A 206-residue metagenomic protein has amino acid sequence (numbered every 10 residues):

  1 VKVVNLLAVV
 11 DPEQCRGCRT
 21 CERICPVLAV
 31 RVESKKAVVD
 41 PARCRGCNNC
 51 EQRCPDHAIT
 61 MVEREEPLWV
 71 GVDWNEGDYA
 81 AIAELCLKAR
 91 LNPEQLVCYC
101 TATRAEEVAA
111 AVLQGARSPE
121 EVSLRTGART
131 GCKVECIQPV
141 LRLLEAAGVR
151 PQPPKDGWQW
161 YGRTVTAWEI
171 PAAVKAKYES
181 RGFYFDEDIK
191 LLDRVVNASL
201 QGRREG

Functional and structural regions predicted by a protein language model:
V1-G17, L28-G46, R64-L68, A80-Y99 (+1 more regions): Ferredoxin-like iron-sulfur electron-transfer modules
K2, K35-K36, K88, K133 (+3 more regions): Context-gated lysine
K2-V3, H57-A80, P171, R181 (+1 more regions): Long, low-complexity intrinsically disordered regulatory regions enriched in P/S/T/G and acidic residues that serve as
T20-K36, N49-E65, E107-A116, I137-L143: Iron-sulfur cluster-binding cysteine motifs and their immediate structural context in ferredoxin-like electron-transfer
S34, V39-R43, E63-D73, L113-S118 (+1 more regions): Short cysteine/histidine-rich metal-coordination sites, predominantly Zn2+-binding motifs
K35, R90-C98, T103-V140, R194-V196: Compact, charge-rich alpha-helical regulatory domains located at protein termini
C47-M61, G77-P93, T126-P139, G157-K175: Short Fe-S-cluster ligation motifs
L143-G206: Intrinsic disorder at enzyme termini
